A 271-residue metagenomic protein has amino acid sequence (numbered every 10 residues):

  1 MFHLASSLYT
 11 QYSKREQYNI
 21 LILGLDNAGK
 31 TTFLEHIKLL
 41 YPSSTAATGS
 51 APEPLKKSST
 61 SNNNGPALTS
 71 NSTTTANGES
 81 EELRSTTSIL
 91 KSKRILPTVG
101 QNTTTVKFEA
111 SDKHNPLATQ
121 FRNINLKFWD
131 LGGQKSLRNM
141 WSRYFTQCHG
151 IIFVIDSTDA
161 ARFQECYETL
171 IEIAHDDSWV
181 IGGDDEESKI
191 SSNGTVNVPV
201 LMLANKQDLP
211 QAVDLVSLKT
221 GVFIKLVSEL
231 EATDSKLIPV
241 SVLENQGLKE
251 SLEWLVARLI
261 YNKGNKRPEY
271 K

Functional and structural regions predicted by a protein language model:
M1-K271: TRAFAC-class small GTPase G-domain
